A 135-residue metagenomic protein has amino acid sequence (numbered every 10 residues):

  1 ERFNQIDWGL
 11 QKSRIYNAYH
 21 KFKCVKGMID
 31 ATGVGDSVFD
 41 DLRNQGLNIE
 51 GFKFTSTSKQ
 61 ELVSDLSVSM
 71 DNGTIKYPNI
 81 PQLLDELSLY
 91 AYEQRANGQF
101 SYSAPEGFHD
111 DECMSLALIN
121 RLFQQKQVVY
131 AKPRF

Functional and structural regions predicted by a protein language model:
E1-K53, Q60, S64, T74-F135: RNase H-like, metal-dependent nuclease domains and their acidic two-metal-ion catalytic environment used
S67: Catalytic cores of histone-lysine modification enzymes
